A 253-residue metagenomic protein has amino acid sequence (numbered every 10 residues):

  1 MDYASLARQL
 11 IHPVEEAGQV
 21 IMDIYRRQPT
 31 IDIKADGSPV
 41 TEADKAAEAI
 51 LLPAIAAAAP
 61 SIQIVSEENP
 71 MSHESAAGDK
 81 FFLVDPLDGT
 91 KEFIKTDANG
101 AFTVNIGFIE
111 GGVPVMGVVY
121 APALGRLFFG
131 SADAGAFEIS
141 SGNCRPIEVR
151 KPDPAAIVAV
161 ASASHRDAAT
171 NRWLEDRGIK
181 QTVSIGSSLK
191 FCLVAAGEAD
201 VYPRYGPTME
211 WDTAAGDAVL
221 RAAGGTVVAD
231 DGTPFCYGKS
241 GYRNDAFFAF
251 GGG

Functional and structural regions predicted by a protein language model:
M1-H12, Q19, R172-D176, F191-G253: Oxyanion/phosphate-interacting regions
M1-L87, R172-E175: N-terminal subdomain of lithium-sensitive/metallo-dependent phosphomonoesterases centered on the IMPase/IPPase/PAP
I21, D44, I55, T90 (+5 more regions): Residue-level signal for inorganic ion chemistry
S66-E68, G186, D231: Short loop/edge segments at beta-strand edges and connector loops that shape dinucleotide/nucleotide cofactor-binding
G78-V119: Glycine-rich active-site/cofactor-binding loop and its immediate structural neighborhood
N105-C192, G241-G253: Acidic beta-strand-loop-alpha-helix segment within the catalytic core of divalent metal-dependent phosphate-processing
